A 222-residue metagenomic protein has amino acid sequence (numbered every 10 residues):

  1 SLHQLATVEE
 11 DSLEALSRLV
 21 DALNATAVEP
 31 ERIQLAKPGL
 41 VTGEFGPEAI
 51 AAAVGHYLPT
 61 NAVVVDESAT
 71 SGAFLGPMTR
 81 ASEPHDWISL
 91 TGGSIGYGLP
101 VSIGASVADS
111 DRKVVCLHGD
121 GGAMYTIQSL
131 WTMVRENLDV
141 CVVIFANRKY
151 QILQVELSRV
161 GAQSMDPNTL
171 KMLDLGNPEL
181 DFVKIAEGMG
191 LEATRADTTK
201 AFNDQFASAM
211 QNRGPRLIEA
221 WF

Functional and structural regions predicted by a protein language model:
S1-E31: Glycine-rich, acidic loop regions that bind phosphate or pyrophosphate groups
L5, N61-V64, L191: Short active-site oxyanion
T7-E9, L13-L16, F74-F222: Thiamine diphosphate
R18-L19, L23, A36-L40, E156-L157 (+1 more regions): Generic hydrophobic, helix-prone segments enriched in Leu/Val/Ile
L19, V54, F206: Hydrophobic "lid"/C-terminal helical patch of Rossmann-like NAD(P)-dependent dehydrogenase/epimerase domains
N24-R32, A62-V63, G161, M165 (+1 more regions): Residue-level signal for secondary-structure boundary elements
P30-S106: Active-site diphosphate/adenylate-binding microenvironment
